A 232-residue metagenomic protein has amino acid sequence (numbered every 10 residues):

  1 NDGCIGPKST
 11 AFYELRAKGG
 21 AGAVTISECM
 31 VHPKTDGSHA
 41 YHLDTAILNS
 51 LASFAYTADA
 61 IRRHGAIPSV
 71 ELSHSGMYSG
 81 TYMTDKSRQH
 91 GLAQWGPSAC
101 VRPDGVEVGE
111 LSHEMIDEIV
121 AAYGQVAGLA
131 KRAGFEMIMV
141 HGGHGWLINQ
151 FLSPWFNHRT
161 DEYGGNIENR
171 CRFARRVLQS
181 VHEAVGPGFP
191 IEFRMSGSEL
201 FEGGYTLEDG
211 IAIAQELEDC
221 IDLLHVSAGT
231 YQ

Functional and structural regions predicted by a protein language model:
N1-Q232: Flavin-dependent oxidoreductase catalytic cores
